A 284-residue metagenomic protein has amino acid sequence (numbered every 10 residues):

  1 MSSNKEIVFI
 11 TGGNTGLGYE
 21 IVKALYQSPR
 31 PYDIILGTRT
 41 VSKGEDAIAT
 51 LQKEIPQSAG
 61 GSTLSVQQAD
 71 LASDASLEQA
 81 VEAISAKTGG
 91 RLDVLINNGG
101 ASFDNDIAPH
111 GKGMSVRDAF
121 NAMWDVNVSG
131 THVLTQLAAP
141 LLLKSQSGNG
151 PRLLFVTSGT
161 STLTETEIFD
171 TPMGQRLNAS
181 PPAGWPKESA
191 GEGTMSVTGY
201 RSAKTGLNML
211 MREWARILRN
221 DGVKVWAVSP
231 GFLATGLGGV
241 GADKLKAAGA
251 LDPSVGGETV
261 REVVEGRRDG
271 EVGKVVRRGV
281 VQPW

Functional and structural regions predicted by a protein language model:
S2-I35: Canonical Rossmann dinucleotide-binding motif of NAD(H)/NADP(H)-dependent dehydrogenases/reductases, specifically
R30-D46: Conserved glycine-rich Rossmann-like NAD(P)H-binding loop of the short-chain dehydrogenase/reductase
S65, Q79-A86, D106-D125: Active-site Tyr-X3-Lys motif and surrounding loop/helix of classical short-chain dehydrogenase/reductase
I96, L134-A138, L142, L210-M211: Hydrophobic positions on the long internal alpha-helix of Rossmann-like NAD(P)-dependent oxidoreductase domains
N98-A108: Conserved NAD(P)H cofactor-binding loop of Rossmann-fold oxidoreductase domains
A101, G111-N121, L143-N220: Catalytic loop of short-chain dehydrogenase/reductase
N220, A227-P230, T235, V240-W284: C-terminal helical subdomain
